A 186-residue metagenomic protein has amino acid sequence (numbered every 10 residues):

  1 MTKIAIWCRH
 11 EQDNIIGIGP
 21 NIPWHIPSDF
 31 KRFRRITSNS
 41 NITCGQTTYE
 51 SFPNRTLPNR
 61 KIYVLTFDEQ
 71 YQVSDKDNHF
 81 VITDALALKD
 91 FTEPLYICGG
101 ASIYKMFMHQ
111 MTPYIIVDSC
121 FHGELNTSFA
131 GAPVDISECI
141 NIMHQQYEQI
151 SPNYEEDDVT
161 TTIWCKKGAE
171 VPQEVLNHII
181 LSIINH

Functional and structural regions predicted by a protein language model:
M1-H186: Enzymes that bind and transform nitrogen-containing heteroaromatic metabolites
